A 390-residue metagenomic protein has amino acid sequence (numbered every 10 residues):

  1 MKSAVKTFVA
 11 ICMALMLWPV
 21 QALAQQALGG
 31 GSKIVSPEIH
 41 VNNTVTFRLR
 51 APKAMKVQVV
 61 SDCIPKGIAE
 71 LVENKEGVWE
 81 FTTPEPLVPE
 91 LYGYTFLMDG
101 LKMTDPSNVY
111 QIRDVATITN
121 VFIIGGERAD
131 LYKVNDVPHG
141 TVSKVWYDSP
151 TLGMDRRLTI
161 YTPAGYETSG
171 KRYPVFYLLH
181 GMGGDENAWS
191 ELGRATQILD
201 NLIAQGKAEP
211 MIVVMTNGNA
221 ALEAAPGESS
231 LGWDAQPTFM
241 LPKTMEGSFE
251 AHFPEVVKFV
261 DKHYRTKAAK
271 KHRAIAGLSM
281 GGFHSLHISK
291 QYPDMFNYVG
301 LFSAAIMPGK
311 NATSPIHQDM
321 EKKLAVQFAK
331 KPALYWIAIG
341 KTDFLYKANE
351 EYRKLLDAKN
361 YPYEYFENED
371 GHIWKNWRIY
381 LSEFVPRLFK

Functional and structural regions predicted by a protein language model:
M1-T7: Positively charged n-region of N-terminal signal peptides that target proteins for export
V9-Q21: Bacterial N-terminal signal peptides
I34, I39-I68, E73-K390: Non-catalytic cap/lid and distal C-terminal segments of serine-dependent acyl enzymes
